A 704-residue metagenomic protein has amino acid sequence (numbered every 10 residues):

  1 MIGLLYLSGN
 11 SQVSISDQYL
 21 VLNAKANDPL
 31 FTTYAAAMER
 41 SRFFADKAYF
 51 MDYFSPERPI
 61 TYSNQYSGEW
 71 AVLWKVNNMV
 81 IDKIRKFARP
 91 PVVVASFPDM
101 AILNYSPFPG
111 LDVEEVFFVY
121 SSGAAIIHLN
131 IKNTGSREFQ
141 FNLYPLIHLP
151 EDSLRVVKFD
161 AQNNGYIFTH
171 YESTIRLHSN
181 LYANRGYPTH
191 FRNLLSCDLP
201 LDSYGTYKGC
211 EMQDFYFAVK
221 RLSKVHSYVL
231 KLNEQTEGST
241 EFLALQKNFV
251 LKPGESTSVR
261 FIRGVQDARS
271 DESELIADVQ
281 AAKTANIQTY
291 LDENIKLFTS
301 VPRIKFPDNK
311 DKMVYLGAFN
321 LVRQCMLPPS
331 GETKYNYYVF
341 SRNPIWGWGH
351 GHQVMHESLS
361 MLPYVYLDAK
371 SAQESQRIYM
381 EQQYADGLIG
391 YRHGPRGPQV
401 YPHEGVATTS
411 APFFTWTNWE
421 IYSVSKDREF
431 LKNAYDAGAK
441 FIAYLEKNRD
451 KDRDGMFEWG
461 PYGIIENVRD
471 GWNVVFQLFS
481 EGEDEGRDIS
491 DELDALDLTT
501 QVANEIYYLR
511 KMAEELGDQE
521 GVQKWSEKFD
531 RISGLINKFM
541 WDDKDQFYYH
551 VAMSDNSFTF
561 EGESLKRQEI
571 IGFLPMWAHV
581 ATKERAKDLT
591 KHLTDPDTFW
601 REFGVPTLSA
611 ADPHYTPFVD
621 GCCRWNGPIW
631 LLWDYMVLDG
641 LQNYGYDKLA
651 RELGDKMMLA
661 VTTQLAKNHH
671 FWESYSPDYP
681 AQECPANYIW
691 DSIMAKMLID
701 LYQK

Functional and structural regions predicted by a protein language model:
M1-Y6: Bacterial N-terminal signal peptides
S8-M313, W348, M355, N643 (+1 more regions): Terminal accessory carbohydrate-recognition/targeting modules of carbohydrate-active enzymes
V80-E115, E584, T590-R601, L608-A611 (+2 more regions): Non-catalytic C-terminal accessory modules of carbohydrate-active enzymes
L154, E272-E274, G331, P363 (+4 more regions): Short, solvent-exposed loop/turn and secondary-structure capping segments
Q235-F242, I295-Y435, A439, E446 (+5 more regions): Substrate-binding groove/exosite segments of carbohydrate-active enzymes
T289-E293, N309-L316, G390, E446-Y462 (+3 more regions): Catalytic cores of carbohydrate-active enzymes
F306-Q324, Y366, E374, Y379 (+7 more regions): Active-site acid/base region of carbohydrate-active enzymes
K334-H350, G390-F413, D454-D491, D545-I571 (+2 more regions): Carbohydrate-binding/catalytic loop surfaces
